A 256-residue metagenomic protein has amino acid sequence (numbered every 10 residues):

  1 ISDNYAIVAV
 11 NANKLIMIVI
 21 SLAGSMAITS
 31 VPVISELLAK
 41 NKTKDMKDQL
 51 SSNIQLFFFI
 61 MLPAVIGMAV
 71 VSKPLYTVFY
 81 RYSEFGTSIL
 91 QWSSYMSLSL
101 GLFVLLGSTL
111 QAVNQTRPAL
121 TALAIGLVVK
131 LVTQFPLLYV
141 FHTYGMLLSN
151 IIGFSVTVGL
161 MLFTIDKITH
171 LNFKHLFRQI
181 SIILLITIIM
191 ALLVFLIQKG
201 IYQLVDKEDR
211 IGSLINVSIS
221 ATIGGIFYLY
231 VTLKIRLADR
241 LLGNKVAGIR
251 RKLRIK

Functional and structural regions predicted by a protein language model:
V8-L102: Specific pore-lining/lateral-gate transmembrane helices of multi-pass inner-membrane transport and insertion machines
Q49-A69, V78, Y144-T169, I180-T187: Short alpha-helical transmembrane segments in multi-pass integral membrane proteins
Q55-A64, Y95, S99, T121 (+3 more regions): Hydrophobic alpha-helical transmembrane segments of multipass membrane transporters and ion channels, focusing on
V78, L105-T109, L131-P136, L192 (+2 more regions): Alpha-helical transmembrane segments of multipass membrane proteins
S88-I89, H175, Q179-I183, T187 (+1 more regions): Residue-level signature of transmembrane alpha-helical entry/exit and packing/kink sites in multi-pass membrane
S88-N114, P118-L138, T143-I165, G224: Short runs within selected transmembrane alpha-helices of multi-pass transporters and secretion channels
F154-Q203, I226-L241: C-terminal transmembrane helix end/exit motif
L196-K256: Membrane-proximal transmembrane or re-entrant/amphipathic helices at the cytosolic face
